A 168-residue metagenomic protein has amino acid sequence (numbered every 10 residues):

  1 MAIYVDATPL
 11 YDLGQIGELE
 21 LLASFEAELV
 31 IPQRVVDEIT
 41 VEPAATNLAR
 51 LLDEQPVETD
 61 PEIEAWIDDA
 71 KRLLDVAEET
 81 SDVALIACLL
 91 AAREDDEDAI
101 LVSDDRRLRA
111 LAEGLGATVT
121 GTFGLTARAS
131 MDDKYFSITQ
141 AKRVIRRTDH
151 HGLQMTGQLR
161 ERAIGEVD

Functional and structural regions predicted by a protein language model:
M1-A2, D168: Short, low-complexity, intrinsically disordered N-terminal peptides in bacterial proteins
A2-I100, R106: Active-site-proximal, substrate-binding regions of enzyme catalytic domains and RNA-binding/basic surfaces
L101-V102, T120: Paired acidic/hydrophobic, glycine-rich loop segments that form the ligand-binding mouth/hinge of periplasmic-binding
R109-D168: Acidic, PIN/NYN-like endoribonuclease modules and their adjacent C-terminal/linker elements
